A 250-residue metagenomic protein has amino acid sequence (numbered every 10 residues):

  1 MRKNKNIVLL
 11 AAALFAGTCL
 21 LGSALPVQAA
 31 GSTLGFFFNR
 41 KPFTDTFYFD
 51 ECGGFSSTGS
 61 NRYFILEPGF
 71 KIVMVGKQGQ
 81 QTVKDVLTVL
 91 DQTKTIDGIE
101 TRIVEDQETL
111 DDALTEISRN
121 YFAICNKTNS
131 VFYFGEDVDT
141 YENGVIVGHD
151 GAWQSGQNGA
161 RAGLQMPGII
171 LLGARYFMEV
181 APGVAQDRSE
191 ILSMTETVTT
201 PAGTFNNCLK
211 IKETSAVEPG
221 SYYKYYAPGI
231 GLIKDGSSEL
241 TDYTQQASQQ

Functional and structural regions predicted by a protein language model:
R2-A11: Bacterial N-terminal signal peptides that target proteins for export
K5-N6, L25, S215: Residue-level marker of intrinsically disordered, low-complexity segments enriched for small/polar residues
A11-G22: Bacterial N-terminal signal peptides
G22-G31: Sec-dependent signal peptide cleavage junction
G31-Q250: Conserved functional acidic sites
